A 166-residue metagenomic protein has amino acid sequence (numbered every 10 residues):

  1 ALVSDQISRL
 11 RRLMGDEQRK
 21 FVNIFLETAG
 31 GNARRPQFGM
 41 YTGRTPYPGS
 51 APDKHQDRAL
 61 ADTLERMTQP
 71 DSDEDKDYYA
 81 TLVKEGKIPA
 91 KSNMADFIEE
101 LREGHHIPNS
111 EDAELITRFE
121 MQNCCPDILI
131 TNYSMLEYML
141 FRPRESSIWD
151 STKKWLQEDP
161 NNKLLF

Functional and structural regions predicted by a protein language model:
V3-L129, Y133-W155: A substrate-engagement module of RecA-like helicase motors
D159-L165: Conserved P-loop NTPase catalytic core
